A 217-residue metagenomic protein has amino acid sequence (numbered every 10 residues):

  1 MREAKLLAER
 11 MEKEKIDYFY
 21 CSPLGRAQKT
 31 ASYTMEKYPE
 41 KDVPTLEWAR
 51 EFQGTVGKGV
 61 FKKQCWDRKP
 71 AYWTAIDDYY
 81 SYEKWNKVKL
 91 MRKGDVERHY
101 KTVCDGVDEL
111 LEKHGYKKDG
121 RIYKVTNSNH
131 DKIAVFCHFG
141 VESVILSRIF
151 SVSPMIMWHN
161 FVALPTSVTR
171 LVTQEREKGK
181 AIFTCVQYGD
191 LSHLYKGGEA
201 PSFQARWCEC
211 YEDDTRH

Functional and structural regions predicted by a protein language model:
M1-L46: Active-site-proximal alpha-helix that buttresses catalytic centers in soluble enzyme cores
K5-E12, C104-D119: Generic structural signal for well-ordered alpha-helical scaffold segments
Y20, H130-C137, V141: Beta-strand elements within well-structured catalytic alpha/beta cores of enzymes that handle phosphate/sulfate esters
Y20-P23, V96, Y100, V135: Aromatic-acidic/polar surface patches that form glycan- and anion
L24-G25, A49, G140-E142: Catalytic metal-binding/acid-base residues of hydrolase active sites
Y38-H114: Phosphate-handling substructures
E40, E51-R68, K117, R121-K132 (+1 more regions): Acidic, low-complexity terminal tails and accessory targeting/binding regions of phosphate-metabolizing enzymes
